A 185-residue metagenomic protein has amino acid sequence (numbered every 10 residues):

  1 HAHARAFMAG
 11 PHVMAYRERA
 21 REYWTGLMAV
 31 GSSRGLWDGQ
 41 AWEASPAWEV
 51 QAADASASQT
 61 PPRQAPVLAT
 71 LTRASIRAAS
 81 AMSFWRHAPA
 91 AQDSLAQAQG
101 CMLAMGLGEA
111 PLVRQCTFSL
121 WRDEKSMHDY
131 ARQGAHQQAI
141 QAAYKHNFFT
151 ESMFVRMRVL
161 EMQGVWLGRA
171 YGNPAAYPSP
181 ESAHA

Functional and structural regions predicted by a protein language model:
H1-A2, W121: Signature tryptophan residues that serve as conserved aromatic anchors
H3-F7, Y16-Q115, S126-G134, S152-A185: Short S/T/G/P-rich N-terminal loop/turn motif that feeds into the first structured element of a domain
Q115-W121: Short glycine/threonine-rich loop-to-helix capping motif typified by GTGT followed within a few residues by an Asp-Pro
R122-N147: Active-site/pore-lining binding-face segments in mid-to-C-terminal subdomains
